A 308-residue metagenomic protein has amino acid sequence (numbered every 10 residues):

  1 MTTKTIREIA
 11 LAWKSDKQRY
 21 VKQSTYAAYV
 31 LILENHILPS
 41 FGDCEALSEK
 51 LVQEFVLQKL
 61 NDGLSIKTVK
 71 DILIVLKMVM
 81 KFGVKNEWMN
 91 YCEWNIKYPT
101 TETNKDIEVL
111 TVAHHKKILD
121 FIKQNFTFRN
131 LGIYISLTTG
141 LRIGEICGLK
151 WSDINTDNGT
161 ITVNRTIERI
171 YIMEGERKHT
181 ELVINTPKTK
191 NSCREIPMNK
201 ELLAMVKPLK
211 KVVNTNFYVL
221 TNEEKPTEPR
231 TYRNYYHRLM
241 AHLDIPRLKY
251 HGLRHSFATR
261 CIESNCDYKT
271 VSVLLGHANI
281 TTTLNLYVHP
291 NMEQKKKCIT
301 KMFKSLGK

Functional and structural regions predicted by a protein language model:
T2-K4, K14-F82, W88, N104 (+2 more regions): N-terminal core-binding DNA-recognition domain of tyrosine site-specific recombinases/integrases
H36-F41, L76-V84, V206-L209, C261 (+2 more regions): Hydrophobic recognition helices of helix-based DNA-binding modules
I37, V52, L76, K97 (+5 more regions): Conserved hydrophobic/aromatic pocket- or pore-lining residues that grip, position, or stack substrates in active sites
I66, K70, M89-Y91, N95-I143 (+4 more regions): Basic, Lys/Arg- and aromatic-enriched nucleic-acid-binding interface segment
K117, F121, M173-R177, N285 (+1 more regions): DNA/chromatin major-groove-contacting recognition/catalytic segments
D120-R129, T139, I196, K211-Y218 (+4 more regions): Short, basic (Lys/Arg/His-rich) helix/loop patches that form interaction surfaces in the mid-to-C-terminal regions
L149-P208: Conserved tyrosine-mediated DNA breakage-rejoining catalytic core shared by Y-recombinases
D153-T160, C266-L286: Short, polar N-cap/turn motifs at the start of nucleic acid-interacting alpha helices
